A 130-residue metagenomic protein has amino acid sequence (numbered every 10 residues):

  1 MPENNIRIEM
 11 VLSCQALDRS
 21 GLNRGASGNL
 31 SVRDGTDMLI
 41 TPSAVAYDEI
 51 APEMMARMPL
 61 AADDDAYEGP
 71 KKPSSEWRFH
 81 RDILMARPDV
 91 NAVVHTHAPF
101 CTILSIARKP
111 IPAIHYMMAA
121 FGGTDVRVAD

Functional and structural regions predicted by a protein language model:
M1-D130: Glycine-rich flexible loops
